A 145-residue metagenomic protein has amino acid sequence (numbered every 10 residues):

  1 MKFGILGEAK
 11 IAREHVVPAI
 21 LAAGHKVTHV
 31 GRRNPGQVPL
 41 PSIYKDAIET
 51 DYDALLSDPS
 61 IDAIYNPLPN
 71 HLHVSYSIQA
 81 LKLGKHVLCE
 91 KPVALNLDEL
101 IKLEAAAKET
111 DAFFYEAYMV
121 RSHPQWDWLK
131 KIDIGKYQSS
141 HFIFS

Functional and structural regions predicted by a protein language model:
M1-I43: N-terminal Rossmann-like dinucleotide-binding module
G7, G31-R32, L68, Y118 (+1 more regions): Short beta-strand/turn micro-motifs composed of small residues that flank or help shape donor/cofactor-binding pockets
V16-P18, S42, Y76-Q79, I101 (+1 more regions): Short amphipathic alpha-helical segments
V27-T28, V87, F114: Hydrophobic/aromatic residues located in beta-strands of well-ordered beta-sheets within soluble catalytic
H29, D62-A63, S139: Short, Asp-centered acidic motifs that coordinate Mg2+ and/or phosphate in catalytic or ligand-binding sites
D46-A106: Beta-loop-alpha module in the N-terminal Rossmann-like domain of NAD(P)-dependent dehydrogenases, especially those
A94-S145: A contiguous active-site-proximal alpha/beta segment in oxidoreductase catalytic domains
